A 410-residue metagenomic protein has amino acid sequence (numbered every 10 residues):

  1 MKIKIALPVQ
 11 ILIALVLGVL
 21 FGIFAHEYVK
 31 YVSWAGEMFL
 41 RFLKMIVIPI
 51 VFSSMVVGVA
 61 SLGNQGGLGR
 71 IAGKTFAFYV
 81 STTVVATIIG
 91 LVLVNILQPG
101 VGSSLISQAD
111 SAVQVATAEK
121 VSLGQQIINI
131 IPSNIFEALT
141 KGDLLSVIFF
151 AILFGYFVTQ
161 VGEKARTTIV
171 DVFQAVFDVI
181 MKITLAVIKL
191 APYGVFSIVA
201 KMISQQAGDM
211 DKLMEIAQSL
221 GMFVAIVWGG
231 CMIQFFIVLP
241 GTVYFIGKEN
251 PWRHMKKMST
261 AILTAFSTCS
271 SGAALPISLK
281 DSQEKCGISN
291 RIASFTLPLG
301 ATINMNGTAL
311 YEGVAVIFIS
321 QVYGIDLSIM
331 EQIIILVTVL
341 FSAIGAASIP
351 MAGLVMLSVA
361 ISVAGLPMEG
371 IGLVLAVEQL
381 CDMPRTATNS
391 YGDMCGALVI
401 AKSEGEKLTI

Functional and structural regions predicted by a protein language model:
M1-M55, S61-N64: Anchoring transmembrane alpha helix of integral membrane proteins
K2-K4, P8, L12, V19-G22 (+2 more regions): Signature of multi-pass transmembrane helix bundles
Y31-V32, G69, D209-G221, K248-S259 (+2 more regions): Membrane-water interface of transmembrane alpha-helices in multipass transporters/channels
S33-R41, R70, N129, E137 (+5 more regions): Short amphipathic alpha-helical coupling elements at transmembrane boundaries
F42, V80-V84, I88, W228-I233 (+5 more regions): Hydrophobic transmembrane alpha-helical segments of multi-pass transport and channel proteins
I50-V51, V195, S270-S278, I292 (+3 more regions): Transmembrane helix boundary and interhelical junction motifs in multipass membrane proteins
G102, G313-I410: Transmembrane alpha-helical segments and their short flanking loops that form helix-hairpins/helix-helix interfaces
T260-A343, A397, T409-I410: Helix-loop-helix junctions within the multi-pass membrane cores of secondary transporters/permeases
